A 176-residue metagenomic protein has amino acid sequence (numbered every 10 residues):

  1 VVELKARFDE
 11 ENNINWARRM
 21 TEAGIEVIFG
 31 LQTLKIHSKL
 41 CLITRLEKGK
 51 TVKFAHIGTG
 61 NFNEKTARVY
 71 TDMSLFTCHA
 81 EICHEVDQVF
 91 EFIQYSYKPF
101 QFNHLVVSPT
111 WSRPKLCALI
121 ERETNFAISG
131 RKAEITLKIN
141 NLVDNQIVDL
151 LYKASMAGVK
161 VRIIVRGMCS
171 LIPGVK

Functional and structural regions predicted by a protein language model:
V1-K176: Charged, low-complexity intrinsically disordered terminal segments
